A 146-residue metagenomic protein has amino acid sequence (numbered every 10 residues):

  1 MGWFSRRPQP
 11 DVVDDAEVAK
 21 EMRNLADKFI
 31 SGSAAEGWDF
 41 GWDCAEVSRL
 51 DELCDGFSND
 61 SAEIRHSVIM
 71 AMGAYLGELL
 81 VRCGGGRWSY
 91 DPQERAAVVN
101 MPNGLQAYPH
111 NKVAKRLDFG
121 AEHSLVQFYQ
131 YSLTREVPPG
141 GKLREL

Functional and structural regions predicted by a protein language model:
G2-H66: N-terminal low-complexity, intrinsically disordered segments
W3, V12, K28-S31, Y90 (+3 more regions): Domain-length accessory/inserted modules outside core catalytic folds
R6, S31, Y90-P92, H110 (+1 more regions): Intrinsically disordered, low-complexity regions enriched in small/polar residues
Q9-P10, A35, C44, S48 (+4 more regions): A generic structural signal for solvent-exposed, polar alpha-helical segments
M22-L25, G77-E78, L125-F128: Residue-level signal for functionally critical sites in structured catalytic/ligand-binding pockets
F29-E36, F40, F57-I64, L79-C83 (+4 more regions): Short secondary-structure junctions and interdomain/linker hinges
E63-D118: Amphipathic protein-protein interaction modules
N100-L146: A recognition module on extended beta-rich or small alphabeta surfaces enriched in W/G with H and D/E
